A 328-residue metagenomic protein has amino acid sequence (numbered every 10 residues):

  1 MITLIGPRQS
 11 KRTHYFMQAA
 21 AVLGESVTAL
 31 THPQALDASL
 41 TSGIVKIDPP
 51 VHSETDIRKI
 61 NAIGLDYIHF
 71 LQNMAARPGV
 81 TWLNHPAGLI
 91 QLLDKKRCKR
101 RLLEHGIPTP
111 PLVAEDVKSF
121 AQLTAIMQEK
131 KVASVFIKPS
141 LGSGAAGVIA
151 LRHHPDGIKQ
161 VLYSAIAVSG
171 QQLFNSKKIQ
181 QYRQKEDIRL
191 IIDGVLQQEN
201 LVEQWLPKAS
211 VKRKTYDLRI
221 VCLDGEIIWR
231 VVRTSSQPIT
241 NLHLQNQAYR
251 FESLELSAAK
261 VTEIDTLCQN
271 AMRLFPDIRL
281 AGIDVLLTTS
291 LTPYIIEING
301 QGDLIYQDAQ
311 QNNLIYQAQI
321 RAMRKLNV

Functional and structural regions predicted by a protein language model:
M1-T3: Extreme N-terminal starter segment of soluble prokaryotic enzymes
G6-R8, D116, L141, L206 (+2 more regions): Short, flexible loop/turn elements at secondary-structure junctions
P7-I126: Conserved N-proximal alpha/beta basic substrate-recognition cap immediately N-terminal to, or forming the N-lobe
R12, Q91, G144-G147, I305: Short catalytic/ligand-binding loop motif for oxyanion handling, primarily in non-cytosolic enzymes, centered on
A19-G43, P50-S53, S235, L242-T266 (+1 more regions): C-terminal or late-domain output modules
L40-T41, K214, T289-Y294: A short, glycine/Asx- and small/polar-enriched loop/turn that sits immediately N-terminal to a beta-strand
M127-N241: Phosphate-binding site of ATP-dependent enzymes
L242-L280, L287-V328: C-terminal active-site "lid" helix and adjoining low-complexity regulatory extension at the edge of ATP-using catalytic
